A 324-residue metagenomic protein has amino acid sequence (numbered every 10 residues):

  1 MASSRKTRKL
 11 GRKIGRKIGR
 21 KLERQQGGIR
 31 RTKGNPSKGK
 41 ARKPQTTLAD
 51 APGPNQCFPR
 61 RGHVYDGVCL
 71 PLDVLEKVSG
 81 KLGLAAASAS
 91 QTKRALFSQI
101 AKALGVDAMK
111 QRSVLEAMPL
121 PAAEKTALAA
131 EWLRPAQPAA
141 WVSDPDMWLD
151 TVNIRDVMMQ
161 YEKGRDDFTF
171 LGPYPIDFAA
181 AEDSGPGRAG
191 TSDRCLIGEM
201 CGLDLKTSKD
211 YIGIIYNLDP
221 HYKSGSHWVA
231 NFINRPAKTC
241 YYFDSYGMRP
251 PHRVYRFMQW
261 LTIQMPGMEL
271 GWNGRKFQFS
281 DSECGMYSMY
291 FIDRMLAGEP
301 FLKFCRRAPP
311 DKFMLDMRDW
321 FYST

Functional and structural regions predicted by a protein language model:
M1-P44: Arg/Lys-rich, intrinsically disordered low-complexity tails that mediate electrostatic binding and condensation
K38-V229, R235-C240: Cysteine protease catalytic domains with a Cys-His-Asp triad
N153-V157, R253-F257, K312, D316: Exposed alpha-helical structural elements
V157-Y161, F257-Q264, W320: Residues that form generic nucleotide/phosphate-binding pockets
Y161-G164, L261, F291, A308: Alpha-helix boundary/capping residues
L205-K303: Cysteine protease-like catalytic core of ubiquitin/ubiquitin-like
D293-T324: Contiguous terminal or domain-adjacent regions that often encompass a lipid-handling module or interaction segment
